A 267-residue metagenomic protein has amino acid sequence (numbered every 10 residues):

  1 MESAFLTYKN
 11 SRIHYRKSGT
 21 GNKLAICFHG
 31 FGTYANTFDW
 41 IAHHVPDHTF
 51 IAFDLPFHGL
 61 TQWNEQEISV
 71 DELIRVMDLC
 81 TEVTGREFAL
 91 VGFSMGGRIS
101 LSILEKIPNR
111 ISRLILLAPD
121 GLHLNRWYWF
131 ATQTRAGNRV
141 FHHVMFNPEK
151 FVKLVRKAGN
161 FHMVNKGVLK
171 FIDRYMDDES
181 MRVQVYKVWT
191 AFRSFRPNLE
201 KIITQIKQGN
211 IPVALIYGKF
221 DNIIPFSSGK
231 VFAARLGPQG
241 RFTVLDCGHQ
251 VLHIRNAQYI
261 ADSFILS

Functional and structural regions predicted by a protein language model:
S11, R16-L60: Conserved HGGG/HGGXW glycine-rich cap/lid loop of the alpha/beta-hydrolase fold
I51-V91: Active-site loop/oxyanion-hole signature of alpha/beta-hydrolase fold enzymes
E105, R113-M145: Flexible "cap/lid" loop of the alpha/beta hydrolase fold
F146-K207: Conserved alpha/beta-hydrolase catalytic His-Asp/Glu region
K201-I203, I211, P225-A234: Short alpha-helix in the alpha/beta-hydrolase fold that links the catalytic acid
G209, L215-Y217, D221: Short beta-strand/loop motif that positions the catalytic acidic residue of the alpha/beta-hydrolase fold
I223, F242, C247-Q258: Catalytic histidine-centered segment of alpha/beta-hydrolase-like enzymes
S228, H253-L266: Post-His helix in hydrolase/transferase enzymes
